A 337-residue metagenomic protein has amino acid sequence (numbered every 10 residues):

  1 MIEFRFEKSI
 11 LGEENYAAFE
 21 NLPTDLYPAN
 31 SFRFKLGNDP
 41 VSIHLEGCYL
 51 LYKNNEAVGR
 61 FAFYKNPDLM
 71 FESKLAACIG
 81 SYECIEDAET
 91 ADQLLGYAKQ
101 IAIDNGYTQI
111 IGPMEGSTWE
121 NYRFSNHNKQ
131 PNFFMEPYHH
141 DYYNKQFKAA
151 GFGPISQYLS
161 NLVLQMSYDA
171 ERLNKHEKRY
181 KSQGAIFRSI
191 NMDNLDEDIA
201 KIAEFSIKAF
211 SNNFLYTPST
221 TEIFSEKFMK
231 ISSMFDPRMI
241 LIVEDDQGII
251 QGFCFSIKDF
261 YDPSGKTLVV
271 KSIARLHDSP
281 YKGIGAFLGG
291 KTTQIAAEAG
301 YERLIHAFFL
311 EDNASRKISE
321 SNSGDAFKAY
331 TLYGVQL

Functional and structural regions predicted by a protein language model:
M1-N38, C48-Y52, L75-C78, R179-T220 (+1 more regions): Short amphipathic alpha-helix that is part of the acyltransferase structural core
K8-Y16, T24, A29, R33-L51 (+8 more regions): Catalytic cores of nucleotide-enabled group-transfer and carboxylate-activating enzymes in metabolic and assembly-line
L36-E136, M234, E244-I273, Q336-L337: Conserved donor-binding loop and adjoining core beta-sheet/short helix segment in diverse acyl/aminoacyl transferases
D87-L95, Y281-G289, A296: Glycine-rich acyl-CoA binding loop
S117-Y168, I231, M239-L241, F253-P263 (+2 more regions): Active-site/acyl-donor-binding loops of N-acyltransferases
S167-S182: Short acidic N-proximal helix/loop "leader" segments that mark the beginning of a domain or an inter-domain linker
D196-A200, E222-M229, Y281, E298: Long, K/E/R/D-enriched contiguous segments that form extended
I207-D246, I250-F255, D259: Phosphate-binding active sites in nucleotide-utilizing proteins
